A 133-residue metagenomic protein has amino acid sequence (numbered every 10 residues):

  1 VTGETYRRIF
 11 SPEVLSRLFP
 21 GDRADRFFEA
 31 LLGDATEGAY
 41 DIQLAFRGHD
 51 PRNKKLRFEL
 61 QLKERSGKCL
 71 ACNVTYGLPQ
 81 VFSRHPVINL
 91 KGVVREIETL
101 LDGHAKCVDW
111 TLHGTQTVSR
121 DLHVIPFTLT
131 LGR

Functional and structural regions predicted by a protein language model:
V1-V87, G103-R133: N-terminal accessory segment detector
H85-E96: Elongated alpha-helical scaffolds
R95-H104: Conserved short hydrophobic interaction patches
